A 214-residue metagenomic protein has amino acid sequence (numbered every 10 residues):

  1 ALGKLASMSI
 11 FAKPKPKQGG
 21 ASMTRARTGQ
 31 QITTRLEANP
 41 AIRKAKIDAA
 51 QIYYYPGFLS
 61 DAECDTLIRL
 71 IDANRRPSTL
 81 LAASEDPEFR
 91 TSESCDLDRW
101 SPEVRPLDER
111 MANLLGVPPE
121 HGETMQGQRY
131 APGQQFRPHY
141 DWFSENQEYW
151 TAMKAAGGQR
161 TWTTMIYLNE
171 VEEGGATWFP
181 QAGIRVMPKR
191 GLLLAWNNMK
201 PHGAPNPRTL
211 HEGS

Functional and structural regions predicted by a protein language model:
A1-S214: Fe(II)/2-oxoglutarate oxygenase catalytic core
